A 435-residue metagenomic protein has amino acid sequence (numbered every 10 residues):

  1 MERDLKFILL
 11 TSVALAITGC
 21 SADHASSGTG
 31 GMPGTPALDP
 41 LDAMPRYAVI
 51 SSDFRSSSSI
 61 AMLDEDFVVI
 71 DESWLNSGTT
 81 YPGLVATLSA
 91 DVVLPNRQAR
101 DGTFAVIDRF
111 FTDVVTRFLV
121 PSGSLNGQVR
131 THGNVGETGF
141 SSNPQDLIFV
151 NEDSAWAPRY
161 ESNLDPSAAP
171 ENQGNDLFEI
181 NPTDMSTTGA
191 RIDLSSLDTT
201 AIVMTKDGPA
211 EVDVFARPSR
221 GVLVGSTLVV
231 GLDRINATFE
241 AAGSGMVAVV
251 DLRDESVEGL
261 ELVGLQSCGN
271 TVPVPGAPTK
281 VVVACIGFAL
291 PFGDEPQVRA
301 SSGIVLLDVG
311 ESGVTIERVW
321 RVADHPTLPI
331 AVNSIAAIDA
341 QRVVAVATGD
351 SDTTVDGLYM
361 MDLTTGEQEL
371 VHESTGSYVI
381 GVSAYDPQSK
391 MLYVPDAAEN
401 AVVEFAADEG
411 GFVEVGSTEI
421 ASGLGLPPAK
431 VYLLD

Functional and structural regions predicted by a protein language model:
C20-P40: Ser/Thr-rich, Pro/Gly/Ala-heavy low-complexity intrinsically disordered linkers and tails of secreted extracellular
P45-R46, D101-G102, E152-D153, G225-S226 (+3 more regions): Short coil/turn segments that connect the beta-strands within blades of beta-propeller domains
I70-G83, N126-G136, T187-K206, E258-G264 (+3 more regions): Beta-propeller fold detector
P82-R97, G139-I148, A216-R220, L265-V274 (+3 more regions): Repeated scaffold domains used in trafficking and secretory/extracellular systems, primarily beta-propellers
P158-G174, G231-S244, A284-A300, T348-D352: Short, conserved, GDST-rich strand-edge loop motifs in beta-rich repeat architectures
E171-T183, G243-L252, R299-G310, L358-D362: Beta-propeller blade signature
L328-L363, E369-A397: Loop/turn-rich, solvent-exposed surfaces of beta-rich toroidal or solenoidal domains
A397-A398, F412-D435: Blade-level signature of beta-propeller repeat domains, shared across WD40, Kelch, NHL, RCC1 and BNR/Asp-box propellers
